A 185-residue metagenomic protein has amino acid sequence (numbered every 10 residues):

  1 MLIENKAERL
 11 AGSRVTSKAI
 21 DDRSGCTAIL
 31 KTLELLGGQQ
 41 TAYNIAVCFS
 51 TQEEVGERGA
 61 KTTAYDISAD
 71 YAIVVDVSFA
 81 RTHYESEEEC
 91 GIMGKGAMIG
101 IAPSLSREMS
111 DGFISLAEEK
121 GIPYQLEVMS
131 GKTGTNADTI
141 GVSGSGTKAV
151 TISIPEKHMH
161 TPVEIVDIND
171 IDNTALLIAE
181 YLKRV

Functional and structural regions predicted by a protein language model:
M1-R9, Y84-E87, K148-S153: Acidic-glycine-rich active-site phosphate/pyrophosphate-binding loop
M1-V15, A19, I101: Phosphate/diphosphate-binding glycine-rich loops and adjacent basic-rich segments that engage nucleotide
A7, F49-G56, S78-F79, G131 (+1 more regions): Acidic, glycine-rich active-site loops and adjacent beta-strand->loop/helix elements that engage anionic groups
A11-E54, T174-A179: Alpha-helical metal-binding/catalytic segments enriched in His/Glu/Asp
R23-C26, G56-R58, G134-A137, T161: Short glycine/serine/threonine-rich phosphate/pyrophosphate-binding segments that cradle anionic phosphate groups
G38-A46, T51, T82, G121-S130 (+1 more regions): Flexible, glycine/charged-enriched surface loops at secondary-structure junctions
V55-L126: Metal-dependent peptidase/peptidase-like ectodomains
K95-A175, A179-V185: Active-site-adjacent substrate-binding region of metalloamidase/peptidase-like peptide-processing proteins
